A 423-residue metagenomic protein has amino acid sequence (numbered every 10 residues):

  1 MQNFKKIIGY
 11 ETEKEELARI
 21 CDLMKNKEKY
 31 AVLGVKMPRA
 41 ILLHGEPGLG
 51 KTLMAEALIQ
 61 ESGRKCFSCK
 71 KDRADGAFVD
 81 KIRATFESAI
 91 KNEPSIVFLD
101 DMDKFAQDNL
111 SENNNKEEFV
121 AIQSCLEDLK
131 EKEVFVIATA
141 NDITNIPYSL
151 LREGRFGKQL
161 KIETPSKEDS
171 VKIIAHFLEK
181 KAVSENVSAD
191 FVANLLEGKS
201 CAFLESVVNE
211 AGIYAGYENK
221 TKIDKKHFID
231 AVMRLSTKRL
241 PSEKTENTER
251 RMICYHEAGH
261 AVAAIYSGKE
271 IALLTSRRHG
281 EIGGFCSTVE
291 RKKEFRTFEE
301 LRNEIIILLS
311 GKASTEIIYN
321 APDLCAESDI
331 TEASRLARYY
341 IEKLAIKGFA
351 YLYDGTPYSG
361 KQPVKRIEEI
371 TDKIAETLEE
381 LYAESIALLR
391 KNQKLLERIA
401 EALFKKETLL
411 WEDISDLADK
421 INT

Functional and structural regions predicted by a protein language model:
Q2-K5, K29, R39-I41, G45-L49 (+12 more regions): AAA+ P-loop NTPase nucleotide-binding core of proteostasis motors
Q2-V192: Walker A/P-loop NTP-binding motif of AAA+ ATPase domains
Y10, S200, H256: Short, conserved phosphate/pyrophosphate- and ester-handling motifs at nucleotide-, phospho-/glycolipid
E15-D22, E56, Q60, D80-E87 (+21 more regions): Solvent-exposed alpha-helical segments within well-ordered globular domains of core cellular machineries
K25-L33, K132-E133, L240-T245, S267-T275 (+2 more regions): Active-site phosphate-binding and catalytic loops of NTP-dependent enzymes
E46, M252-C254, A261-T423: Soluble catalytic regions of large protease machineries
D103, A258-H260: Short active-site segment of divalent metal-dependent hydrolases/proteases that encodes the spacing between
Y148, I162-H227, E243-K244, L308-E316 (+1 more regions): Conserved C-terminal "switch" segment of AAA+ ATPases
